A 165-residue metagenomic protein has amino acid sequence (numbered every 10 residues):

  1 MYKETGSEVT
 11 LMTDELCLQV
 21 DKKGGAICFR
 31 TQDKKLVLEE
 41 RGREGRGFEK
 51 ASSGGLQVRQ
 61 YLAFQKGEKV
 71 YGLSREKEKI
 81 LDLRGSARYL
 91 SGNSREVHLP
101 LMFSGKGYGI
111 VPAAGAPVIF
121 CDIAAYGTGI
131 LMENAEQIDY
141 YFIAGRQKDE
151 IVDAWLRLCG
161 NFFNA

Functional and structural regions predicted by a protein language model:
Y2-A165: Catalytic and substrate-binding clefts that recognize carbohydrates or anionic sugar/phosphate headgroups
